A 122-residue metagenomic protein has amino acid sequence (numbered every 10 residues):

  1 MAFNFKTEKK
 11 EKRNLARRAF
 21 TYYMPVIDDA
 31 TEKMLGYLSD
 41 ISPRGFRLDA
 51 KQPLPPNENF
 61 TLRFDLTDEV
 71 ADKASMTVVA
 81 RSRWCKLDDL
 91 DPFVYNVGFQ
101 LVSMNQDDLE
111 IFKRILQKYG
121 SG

Functional and structural regions predicted by a protein language model:
M1-I41, L116-G122: N-terminal helix initiation/capping motif
A2-F3, D89-G122: C-terminal output/interaction extensions
A19, E32-K33, A71-V79: Short coil-to-beta-strand transition motifs
Y23-P56, T61, G98: Short strand-loop-strand
G36-Y37, M76-K86: Short beta-strand-centered aromatic/proline hotspots
P43, C85-L90: Short, conserved beta-turn/loop elements at beta-strand boundaries and strand-helix junctions
T61-F64, V78-A80: Active-site-adjacent structural patch at catalytic or cofactor/ligand-binding sites
D65-V70: Short, charged beta-turn/beta-strand-edge "cap" motif at the junction between a beta-strand and an adjacent loop
